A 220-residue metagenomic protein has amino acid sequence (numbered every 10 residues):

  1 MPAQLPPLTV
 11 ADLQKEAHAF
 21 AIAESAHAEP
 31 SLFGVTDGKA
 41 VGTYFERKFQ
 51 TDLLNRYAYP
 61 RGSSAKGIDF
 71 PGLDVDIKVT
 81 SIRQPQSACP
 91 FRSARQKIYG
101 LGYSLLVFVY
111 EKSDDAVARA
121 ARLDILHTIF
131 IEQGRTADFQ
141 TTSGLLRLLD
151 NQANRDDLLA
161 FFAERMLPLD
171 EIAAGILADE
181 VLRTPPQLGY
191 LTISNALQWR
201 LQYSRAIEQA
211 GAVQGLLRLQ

Functional and structural regions predicted by a protein language model:
M1-P71, V79-Q220: Nucleic-acid endonuclease domains
V75: Conserved active-site neighborhood of enzyme catalytic/cofactor-binding cores
